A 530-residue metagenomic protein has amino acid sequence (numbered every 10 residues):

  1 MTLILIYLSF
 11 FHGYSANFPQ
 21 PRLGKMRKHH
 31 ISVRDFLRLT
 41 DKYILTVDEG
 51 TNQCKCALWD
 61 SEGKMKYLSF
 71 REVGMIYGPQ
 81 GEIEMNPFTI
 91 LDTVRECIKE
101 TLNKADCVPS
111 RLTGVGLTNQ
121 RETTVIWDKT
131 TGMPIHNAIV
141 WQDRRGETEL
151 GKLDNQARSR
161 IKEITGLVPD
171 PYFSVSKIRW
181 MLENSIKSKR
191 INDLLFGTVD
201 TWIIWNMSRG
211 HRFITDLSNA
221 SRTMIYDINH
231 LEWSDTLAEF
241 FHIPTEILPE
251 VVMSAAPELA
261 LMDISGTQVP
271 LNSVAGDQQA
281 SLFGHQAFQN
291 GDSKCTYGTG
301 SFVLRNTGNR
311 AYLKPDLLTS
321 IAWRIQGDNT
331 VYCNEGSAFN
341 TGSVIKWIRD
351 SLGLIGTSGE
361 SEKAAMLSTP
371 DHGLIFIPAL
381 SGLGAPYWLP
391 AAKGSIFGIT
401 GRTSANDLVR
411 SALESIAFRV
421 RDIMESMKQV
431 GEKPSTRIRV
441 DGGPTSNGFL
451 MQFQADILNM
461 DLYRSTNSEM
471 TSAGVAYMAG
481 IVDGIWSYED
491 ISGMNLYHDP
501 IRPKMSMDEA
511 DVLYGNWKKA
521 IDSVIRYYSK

Functional and structural regions predicted by a protein language model:
M1-F10: Hydrophobic alpha-helical signal peptides and transmembrane signal-/tail-anchor segments that drive secretory-pathway
F11, A16, R22, M26-H136 (+4 more regions): N-terminal glycine/serine-rich phosphate-binding loop of ATP-dependent small-molecule kinases, especially carbohydrate
V33-L39, L45-T46, L153-F213, M224-D235 (+3 more regions): Active-site core segments that coordinate phosphate-bearing ligands/cofactors across diverse enzyme families
N103-V140, V168-S174, I204-D227, V252 (+1 more regions): Short beta-strand-loop/turn "lid" adjacent to the catalytic site in phosphate-handling enzymes
D143: Carbohydrate-associated surface elements
E149: Active-site metal-coordination/substrate-binding segment of hydrolases, especially metallo-dependent peptidases
L248-P257, E362-M366: Short linear loop/turn motifs
